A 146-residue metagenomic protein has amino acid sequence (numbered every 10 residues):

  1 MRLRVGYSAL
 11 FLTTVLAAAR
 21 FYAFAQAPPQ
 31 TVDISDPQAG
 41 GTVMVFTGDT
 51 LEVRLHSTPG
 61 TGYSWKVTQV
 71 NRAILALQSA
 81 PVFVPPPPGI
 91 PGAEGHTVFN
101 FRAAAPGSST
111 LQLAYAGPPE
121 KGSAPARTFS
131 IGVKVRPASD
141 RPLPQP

Functional and structural regions predicted by a protein language model:
M1-F11: Bacterial N-terminal signal peptides that target proteins for export
A9-R20: Bacterial N-terminal signal peptides
Q26-E52, T58: N-terminal edge beta-strand
Q26-P37, E120-P146: Extracytoplasmic/periplasmic copper-protein system
T61-G62, Q69-P86: Short, solvent-exposed loop/linker segments at beta-strand-coil boundaries, enriched for Pro/Gly and Ser/Thr
P91-V98: Aromatic sugar-binding surface patches on proteins that engage polysaccharides or sugar-phosphate polymers
F101-S109: Glycine-centered tight-turn and secondary-structure capping sites
A114-P118: Beta-strand-rich extracellular modules
